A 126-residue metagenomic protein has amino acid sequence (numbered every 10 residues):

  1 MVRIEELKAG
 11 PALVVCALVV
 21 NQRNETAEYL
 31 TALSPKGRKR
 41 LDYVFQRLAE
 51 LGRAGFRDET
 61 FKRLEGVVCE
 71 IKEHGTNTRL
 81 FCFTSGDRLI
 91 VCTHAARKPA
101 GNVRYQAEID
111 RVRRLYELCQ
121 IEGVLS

Functional and structural regions predicted by a protein language model:
M1-N77, G86-I90, R97-S126: Basic, Lys/Arg-enriched alpha-helical interface segments
